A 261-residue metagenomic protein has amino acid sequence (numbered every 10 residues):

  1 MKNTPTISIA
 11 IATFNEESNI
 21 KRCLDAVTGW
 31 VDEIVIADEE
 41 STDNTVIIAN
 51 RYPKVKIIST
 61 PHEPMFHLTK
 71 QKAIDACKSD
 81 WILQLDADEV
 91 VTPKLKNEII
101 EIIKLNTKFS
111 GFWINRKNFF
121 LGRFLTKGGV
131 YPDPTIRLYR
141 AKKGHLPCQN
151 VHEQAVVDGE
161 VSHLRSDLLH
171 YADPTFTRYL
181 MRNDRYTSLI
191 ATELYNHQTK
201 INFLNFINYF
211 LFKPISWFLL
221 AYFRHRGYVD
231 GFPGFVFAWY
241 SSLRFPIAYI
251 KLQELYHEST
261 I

Functional and structural regions predicted by a protein language model:
T6-S8: Cell-envelope/extracellular polymer assembly enzymes that use nucleotide-activated donors
A10-G29: Short, well-formed alpha-helical segments that are part of the catalytic scaffolds of diverse glycosyltransferases
K21, D43-R51, K94-L95: Acidic helix N-cap motif at the loop->helix transition within catalytic regions of sugar-transfer enzymes
A26, D38-I47, H62, D86: A conserved acidic beta->alpha catalytic loop
W30, R51-P53, P134, V157: Short, structured coil segments at secondary-structure junctions
D32, V46-K78: Conserved donor nucleotide-binding strand/loop of the catalytic core
V35: Conserved beta-strand positions in the Rossmann-like core of class I SAM-dependent methyltransferases
H67-I74, W81, L85, T92-E258: Catalytic-site signature of metal-activated, phosphate-bearing donor transferases, centered on the GT-A/GT-A-like
